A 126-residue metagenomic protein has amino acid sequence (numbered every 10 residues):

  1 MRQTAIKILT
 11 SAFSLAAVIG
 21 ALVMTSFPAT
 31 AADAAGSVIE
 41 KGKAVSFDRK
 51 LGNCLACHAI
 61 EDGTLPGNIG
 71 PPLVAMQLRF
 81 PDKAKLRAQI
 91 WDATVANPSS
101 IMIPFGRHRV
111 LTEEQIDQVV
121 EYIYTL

Functional and structural regions predicted by a protein language model:
R2-A17: Bacterial N-terminal signal peptides that target proteins for export
S14-A29: C-terminal segment of classical bacterial N-terminal signal peptides
F27-R49: Electrostatic cytochrome c docking/interface patches
S37, K41-V45, N68, P81 (+2 more regions): Extracytoplasmic/secreted proteins, especially bacterial periplasmic and envelope-associated proteins
F47, L55-W91, R107: Gly/Gly-Pro-rich "capping" loops immediately C-terminal to redox-active cysteine motifs in periplasmic/lumenal
G52: Cys/His-enriched microdomains
A84, Q89, V95, R107-L126: C-terminal capping alpha-helices of c-type cytochrome domains
